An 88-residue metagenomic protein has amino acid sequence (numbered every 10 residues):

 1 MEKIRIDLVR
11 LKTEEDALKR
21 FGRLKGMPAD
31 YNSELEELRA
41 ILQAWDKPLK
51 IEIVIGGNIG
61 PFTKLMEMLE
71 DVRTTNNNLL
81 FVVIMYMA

Functional and structural regions predicted by a protein language model:
M1, L24, A40-A44: Walker A/P-loop-proximal flanking segment of P-loop NTPase domains
E2-K3, N77-L80: Short glycine-/polar-rich loops that comprise or flank the Walker A/P-loop and associated switch/sensor motifs
K3-K12, M85-M87: A short hydrophobic beta-strand->loop->alpha-helix junction that borders the nucleotide-binding pocket of P-loop NTPases
I4, K12-D30: Conserved NTP-binding/hydrolysis module of P-loop NTPases
M27-A40: A Trp-anchored, charged/polar loop motif used as the substrate-binding/catalytic surface of acyl/ester-handling
L38-L65, L69, R73, F81-Y86: Conserved P-loop NTPase "ATPase switch" module shared by AAA+ and STAND
